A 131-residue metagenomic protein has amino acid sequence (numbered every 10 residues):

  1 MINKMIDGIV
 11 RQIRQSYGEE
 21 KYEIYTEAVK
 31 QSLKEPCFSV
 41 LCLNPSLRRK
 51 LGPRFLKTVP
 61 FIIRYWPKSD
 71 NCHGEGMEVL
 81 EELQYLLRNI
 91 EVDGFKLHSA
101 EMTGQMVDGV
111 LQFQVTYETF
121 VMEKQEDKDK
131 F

Functional and structural regions predicted by a protein language model:
M1-Y22, P45-F131: Charged, amphipathic alpha-helical segments and their flanking helix caps
Y25-K34: Short acidic low-complexity segments
E35-L43: A short, hydrophobic beta-strand-centered structural micro-motif
